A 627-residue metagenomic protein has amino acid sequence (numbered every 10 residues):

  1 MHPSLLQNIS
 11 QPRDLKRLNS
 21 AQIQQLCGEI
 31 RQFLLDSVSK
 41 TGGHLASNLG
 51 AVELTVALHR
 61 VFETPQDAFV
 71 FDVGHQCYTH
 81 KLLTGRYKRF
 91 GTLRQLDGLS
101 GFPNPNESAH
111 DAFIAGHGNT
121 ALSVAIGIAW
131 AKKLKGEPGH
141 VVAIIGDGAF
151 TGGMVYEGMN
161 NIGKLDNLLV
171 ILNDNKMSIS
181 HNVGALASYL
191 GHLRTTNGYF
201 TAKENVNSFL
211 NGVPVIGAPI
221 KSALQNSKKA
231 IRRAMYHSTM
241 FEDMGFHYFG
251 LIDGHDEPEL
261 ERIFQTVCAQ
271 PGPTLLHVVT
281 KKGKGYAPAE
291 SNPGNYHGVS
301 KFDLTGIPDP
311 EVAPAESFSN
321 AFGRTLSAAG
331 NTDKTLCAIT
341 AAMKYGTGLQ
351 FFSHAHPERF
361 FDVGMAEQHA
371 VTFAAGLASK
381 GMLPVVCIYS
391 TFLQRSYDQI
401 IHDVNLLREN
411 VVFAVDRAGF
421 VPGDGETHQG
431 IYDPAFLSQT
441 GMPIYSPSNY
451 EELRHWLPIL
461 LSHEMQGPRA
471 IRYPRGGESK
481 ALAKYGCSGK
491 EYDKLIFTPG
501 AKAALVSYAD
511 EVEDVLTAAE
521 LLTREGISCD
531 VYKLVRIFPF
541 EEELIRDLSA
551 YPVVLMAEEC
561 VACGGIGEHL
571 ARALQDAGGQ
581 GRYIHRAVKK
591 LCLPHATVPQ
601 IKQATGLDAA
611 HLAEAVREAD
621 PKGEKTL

Functional and structural regions predicted by a protein language model:
M1-L83, E242, D253-E257, H277: N-terminal amphipathic, basic-rich helices that act as targeting or association modules
L6, K176-F322: Long, well-ordered, tryptophan-enriched scaffold segments
H44-L165, L336, T340-A341, L349-Q350 (+1 more regions): Cofactor-binding active-site loop characterized by glycine-rich and histidine/acidic residues
I220-P288, N410-V415, P434-G486, V553 (+1 more regions): Structural signature of the thiamine diphosphate
R262-Q265, H297-G298, S317-T332, G348-H354 (+3 more regions): Glycine-/acidic-rich phosphate or pyrophosphate-binding loops and their flanking alpha/beta elements
T280-Q394, Q399-E409, A501, V506-A509 (+1 more regions): Non-catalytic terminal/interface segments that mediate subunit docking, oligomerization, and allosteric communication
L304-T305, D309-V312, P422-D424, Q429 (+3 more regions): Peripheral docking tails and interdomain loops at the edges of cofactor- or intermediate-handling domains
D362, A519-E520, E525-L548: Generic long, charged, amphipathic alpha-helical segments
